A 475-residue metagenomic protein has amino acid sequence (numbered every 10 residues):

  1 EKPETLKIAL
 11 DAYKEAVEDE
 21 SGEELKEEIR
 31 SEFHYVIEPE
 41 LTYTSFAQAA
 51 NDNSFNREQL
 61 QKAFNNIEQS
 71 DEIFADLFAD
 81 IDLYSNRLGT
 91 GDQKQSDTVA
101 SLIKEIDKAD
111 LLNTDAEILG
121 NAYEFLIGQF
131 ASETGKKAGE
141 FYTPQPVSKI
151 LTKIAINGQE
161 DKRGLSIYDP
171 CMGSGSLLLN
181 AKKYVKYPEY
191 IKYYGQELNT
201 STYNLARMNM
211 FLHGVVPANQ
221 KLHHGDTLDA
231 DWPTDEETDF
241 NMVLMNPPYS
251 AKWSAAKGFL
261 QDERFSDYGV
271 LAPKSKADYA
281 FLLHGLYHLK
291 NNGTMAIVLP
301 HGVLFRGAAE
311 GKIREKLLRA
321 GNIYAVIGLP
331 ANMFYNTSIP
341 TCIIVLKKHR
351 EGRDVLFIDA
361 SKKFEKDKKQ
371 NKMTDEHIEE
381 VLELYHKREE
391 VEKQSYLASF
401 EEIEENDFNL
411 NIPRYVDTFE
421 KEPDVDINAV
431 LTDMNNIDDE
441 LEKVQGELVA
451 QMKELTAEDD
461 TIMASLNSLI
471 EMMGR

Functional and structural regions predicted by a protein language model:
E1-A155, Q159, A218-T227, G328-A331 (+4 more regions): Non-catalytic, mostly N-terminal accessory regions of nucleic-acid modification and defense proteins
N65-E72, R87-Q93, T114-N121, P170-L178 (+3 more regions): Short, functional N-terminal and low-complexity linear motifs
I127-G128, M208-N209, P273: Intrinsically disordered, low-complexity segments enriched in polar/charged residues with Gly/Pro, especially when
A131-T134, E189-Y190, E365-K366: Short small-residue beta-strand/loop micro-motif enriched in glycine and branched aliphatics
K137-M245, S250-F259, F265-Y268, A280 (+2 more regions): Conserved S-adenosyl-L-methionine
A230, D235-R475: A conserved structural/catalytic subdomain of Rossmann-like adenosyl-cofactor enzymes
